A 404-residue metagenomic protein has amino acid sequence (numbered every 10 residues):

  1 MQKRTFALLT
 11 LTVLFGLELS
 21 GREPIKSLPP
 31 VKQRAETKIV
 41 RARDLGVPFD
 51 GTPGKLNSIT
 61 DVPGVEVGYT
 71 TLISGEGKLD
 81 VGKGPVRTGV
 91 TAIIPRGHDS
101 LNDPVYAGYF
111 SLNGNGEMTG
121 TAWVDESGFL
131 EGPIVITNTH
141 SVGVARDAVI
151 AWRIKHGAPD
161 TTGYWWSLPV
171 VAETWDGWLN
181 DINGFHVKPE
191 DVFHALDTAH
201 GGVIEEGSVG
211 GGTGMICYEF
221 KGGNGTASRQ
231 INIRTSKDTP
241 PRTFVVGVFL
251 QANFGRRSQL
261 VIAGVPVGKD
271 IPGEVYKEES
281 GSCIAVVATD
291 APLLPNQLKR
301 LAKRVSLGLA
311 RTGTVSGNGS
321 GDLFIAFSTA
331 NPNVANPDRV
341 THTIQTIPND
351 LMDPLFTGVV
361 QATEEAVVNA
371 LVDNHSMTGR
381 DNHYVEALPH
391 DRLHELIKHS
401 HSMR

Functional and structural regions predicted by a protein language model:
M1-A7: Bacterial N-terminal signal peptides that target proteins for export
A7-E18: Bacterial N-terminal signal peptides
R22-R404: Alpha/propeptide regions of enzymes that mature by internal proteolysis
